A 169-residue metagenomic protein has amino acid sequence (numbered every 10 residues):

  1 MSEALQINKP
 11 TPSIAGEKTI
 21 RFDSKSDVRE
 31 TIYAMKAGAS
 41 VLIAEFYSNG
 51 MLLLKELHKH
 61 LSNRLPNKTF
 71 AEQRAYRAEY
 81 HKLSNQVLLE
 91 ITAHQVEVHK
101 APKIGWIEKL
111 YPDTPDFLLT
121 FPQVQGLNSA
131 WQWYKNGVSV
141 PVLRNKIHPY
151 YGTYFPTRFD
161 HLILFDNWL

Functional and structural regions predicted by a protein language model:
M1-L143: N-terminal auxiliary segments of SAM/dcSAM-dependent transferases
L52-L53, Q95-H99, Y151, R158-D160 (+1 more regions): Generic local-structure boundary detector
Y134-G137, R144, F155-L169: Conserved alpha-helix/loop element of class I SAM-dependent methyltransferases that forms part of the SAM/SAH-binding
N145-Y151: Short, aliphatic-rich beta-strand segments
